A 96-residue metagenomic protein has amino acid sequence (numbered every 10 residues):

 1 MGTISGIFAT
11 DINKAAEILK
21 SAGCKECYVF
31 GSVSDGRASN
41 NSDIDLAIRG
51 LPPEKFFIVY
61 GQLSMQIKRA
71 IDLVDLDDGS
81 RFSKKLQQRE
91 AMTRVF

Functional and structural regions predicted by a protein language model:
M1-Y28, S34-N40, L51-F96: Catalytic core of pol beta-like nucleotidyltransferases
S42-I44: Periplasmic OmpA-like peptidoglycan-binding domain that tethers envelope proteins to the cell wall
A47-R49: Short hydrophobic/aromatic beta-strand micro-patches that form the beta-sheet surface supporting nucleotide- or nucleic
